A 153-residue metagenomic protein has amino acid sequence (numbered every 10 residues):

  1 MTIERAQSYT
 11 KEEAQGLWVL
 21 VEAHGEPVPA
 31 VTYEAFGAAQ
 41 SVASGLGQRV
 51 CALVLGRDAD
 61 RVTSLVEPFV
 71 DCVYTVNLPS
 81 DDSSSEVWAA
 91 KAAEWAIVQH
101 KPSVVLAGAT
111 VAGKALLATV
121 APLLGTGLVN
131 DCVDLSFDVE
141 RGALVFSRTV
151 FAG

Functional and structural regions predicted by a protein language model:
M1-G153: N-terminal glycine-rich FAD/FM-binding segment characteristic of electron-transfer flavoproteins
